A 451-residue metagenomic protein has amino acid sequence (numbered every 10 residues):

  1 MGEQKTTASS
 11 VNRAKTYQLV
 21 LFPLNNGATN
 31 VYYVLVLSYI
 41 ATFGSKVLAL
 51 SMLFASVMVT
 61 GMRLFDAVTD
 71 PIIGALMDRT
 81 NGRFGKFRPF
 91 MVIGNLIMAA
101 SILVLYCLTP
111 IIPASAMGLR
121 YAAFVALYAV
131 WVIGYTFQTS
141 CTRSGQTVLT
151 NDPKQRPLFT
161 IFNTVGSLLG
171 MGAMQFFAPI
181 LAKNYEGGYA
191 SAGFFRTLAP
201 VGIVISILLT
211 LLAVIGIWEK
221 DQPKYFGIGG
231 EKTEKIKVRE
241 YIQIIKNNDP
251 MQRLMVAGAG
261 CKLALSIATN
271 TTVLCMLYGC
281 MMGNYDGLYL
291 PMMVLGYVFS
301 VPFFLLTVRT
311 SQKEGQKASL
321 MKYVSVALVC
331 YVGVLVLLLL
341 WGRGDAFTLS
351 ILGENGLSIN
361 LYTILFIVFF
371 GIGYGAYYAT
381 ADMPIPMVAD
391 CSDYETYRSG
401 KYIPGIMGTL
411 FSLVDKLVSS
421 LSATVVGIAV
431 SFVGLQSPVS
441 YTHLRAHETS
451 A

Functional and structural regions predicted by a protein language model:
G2-R445, S450-A451: Membrane-embedded alpha-helical bundles of multi-pass transporters/translocases, especially carrier/permease families
